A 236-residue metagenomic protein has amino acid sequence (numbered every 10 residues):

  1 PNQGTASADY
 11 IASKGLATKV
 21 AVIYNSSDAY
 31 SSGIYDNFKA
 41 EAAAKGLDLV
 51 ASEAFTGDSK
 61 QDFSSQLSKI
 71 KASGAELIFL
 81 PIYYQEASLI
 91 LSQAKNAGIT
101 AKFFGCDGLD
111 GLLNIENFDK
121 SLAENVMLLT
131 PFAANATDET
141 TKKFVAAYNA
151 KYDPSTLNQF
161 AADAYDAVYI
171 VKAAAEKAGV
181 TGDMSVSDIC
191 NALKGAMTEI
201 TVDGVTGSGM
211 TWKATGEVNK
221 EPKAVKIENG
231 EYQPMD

Functional and structural regions predicted by a protein language model:
P1-D236: Extracytosolic ligand-binding ectodomains
